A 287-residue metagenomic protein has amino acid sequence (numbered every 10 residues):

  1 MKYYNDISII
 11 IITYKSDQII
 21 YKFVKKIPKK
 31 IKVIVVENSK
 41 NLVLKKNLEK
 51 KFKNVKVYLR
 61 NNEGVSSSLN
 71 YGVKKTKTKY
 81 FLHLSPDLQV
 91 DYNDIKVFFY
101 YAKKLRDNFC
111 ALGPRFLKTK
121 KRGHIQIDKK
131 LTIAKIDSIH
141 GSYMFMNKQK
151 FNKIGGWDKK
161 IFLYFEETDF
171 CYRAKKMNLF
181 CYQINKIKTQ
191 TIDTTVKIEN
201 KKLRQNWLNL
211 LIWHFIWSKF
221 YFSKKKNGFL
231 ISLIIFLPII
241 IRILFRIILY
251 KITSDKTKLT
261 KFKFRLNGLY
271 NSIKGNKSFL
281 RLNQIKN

Functional and structural regions predicted by a protein language model:
I11-K29: Short, well-formed alpha-helical segments that are part of the catalytic scaffolds of diverse glycosyltransferases
V24-Y58: Acidic donor-binding segment of Leloir-type glycosyltransferases
R60-T76: Glycine-rich, basic loop-to-helix element that forms the pyrophosphate-binding segment of sugar-nucleotide handling
F81: Short aromatic/hydrophobic "clamp" motif used to bind/position activated sugar donors
Y92-H124: Conserved donor NDP-sugar-binding/catalytic core segment of glycosyltransferases
K129-M146, T168, L203-N206: A recurrent flexible, glycine/aromatic-enriched loop bordering the glycosyltransferase active site that acts as
Y143-M146, K150-G155, K160-I187: A short, conserved alpha-helix in the catalytic core of glycosyltransferases
L210-S218, F229-N287: Non-catalytic, C-terminal membrane-associated alpha-helical segments of glycosyltransferases
